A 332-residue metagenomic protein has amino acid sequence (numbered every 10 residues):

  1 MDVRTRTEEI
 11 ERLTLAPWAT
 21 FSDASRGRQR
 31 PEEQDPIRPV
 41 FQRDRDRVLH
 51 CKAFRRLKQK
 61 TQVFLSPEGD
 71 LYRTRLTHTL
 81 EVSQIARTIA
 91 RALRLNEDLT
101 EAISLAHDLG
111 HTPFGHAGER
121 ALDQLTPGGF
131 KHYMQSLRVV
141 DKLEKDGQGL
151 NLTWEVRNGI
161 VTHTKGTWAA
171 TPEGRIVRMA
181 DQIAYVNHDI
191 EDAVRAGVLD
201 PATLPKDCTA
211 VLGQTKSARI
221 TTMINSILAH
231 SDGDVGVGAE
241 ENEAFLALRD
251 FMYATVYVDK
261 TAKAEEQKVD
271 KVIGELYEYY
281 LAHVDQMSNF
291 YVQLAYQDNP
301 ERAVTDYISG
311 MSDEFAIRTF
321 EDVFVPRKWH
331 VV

Functional and structural regions predicted by a protein language model:
M1-T79, S83-I89, N96-E97, G118 (+1 more regions): Histidine-centered, transition-metal-coordinating active-site segments
L76, L93, S104-L105, L109: Basic, low-complexity intrinsically disordered segments
E101-A106, M179-A180: Short alpha-helix carrying the canonical HExxH Zn2+-binding catalytic motif
L105-A106, D123-Q124, Q293: Conserved short loop/turn motifs at secondary-structure junctions
G110-F114, A184: Short active-site segment of divalent metal-dependent hydrolases/proteases that encodes the spacing between
G115-P127: A glycine- and small-aliphatic-rich helix-loop capping segment at beta-alpha/alpha-beta transitions that lines
